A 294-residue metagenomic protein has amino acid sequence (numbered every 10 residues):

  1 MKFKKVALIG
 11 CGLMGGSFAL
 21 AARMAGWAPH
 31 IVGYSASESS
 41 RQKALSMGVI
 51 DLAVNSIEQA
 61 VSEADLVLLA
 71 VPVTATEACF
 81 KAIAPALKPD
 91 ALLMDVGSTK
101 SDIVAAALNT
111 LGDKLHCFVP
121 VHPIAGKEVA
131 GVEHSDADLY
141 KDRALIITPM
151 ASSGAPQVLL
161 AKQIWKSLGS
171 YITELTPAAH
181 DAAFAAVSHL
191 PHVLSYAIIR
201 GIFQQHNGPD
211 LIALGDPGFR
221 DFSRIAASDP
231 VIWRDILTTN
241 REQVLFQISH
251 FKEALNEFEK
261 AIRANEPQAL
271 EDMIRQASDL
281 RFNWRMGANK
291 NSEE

Functional and structural regions predicted by a protein language model:
M1-S62: NAD(P)+-binding Rossmann beta1-loop-alpha1 motif at the extreme N-terminus of oxidoreductases
K5, H30, C117, A144 (+1 more regions): Residues at the starts of beta-strands that form the adenosine-phosphate
E58-L87, A91-L92: Rossmann-like NAD(P)-binding element
A70-P72, G97, P149: Glycine-rich, N-terminal phosphate-binding loop of Rossmann-like dinucleotide-binding domains
C79-E133: Rossmann-like NAD(P)(H) cofactor-binding subdomain of soluble oxidoreductases
A137-R224: Internal alpha-helical scaffold of NAD(P)-dependent oxidoreductase catalytic cores
G208-A277: Interdomain hinge/lid region at the active-site interface of Rossmann-like NAD(P)-dependent oxidoreductases
